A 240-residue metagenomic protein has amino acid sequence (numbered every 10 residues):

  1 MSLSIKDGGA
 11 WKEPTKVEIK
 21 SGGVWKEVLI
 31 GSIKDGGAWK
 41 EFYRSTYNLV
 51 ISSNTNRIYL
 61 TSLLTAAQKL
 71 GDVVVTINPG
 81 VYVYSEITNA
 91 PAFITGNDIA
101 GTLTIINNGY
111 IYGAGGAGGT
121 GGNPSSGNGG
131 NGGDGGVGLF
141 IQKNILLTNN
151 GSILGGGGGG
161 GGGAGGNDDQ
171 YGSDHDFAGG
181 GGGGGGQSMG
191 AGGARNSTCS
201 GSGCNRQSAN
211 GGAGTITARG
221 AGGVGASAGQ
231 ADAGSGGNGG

Functional and structural regions predicted by a protein language model:
S2-I19, G23-G240: Glycine-centric low-complexity repeats
